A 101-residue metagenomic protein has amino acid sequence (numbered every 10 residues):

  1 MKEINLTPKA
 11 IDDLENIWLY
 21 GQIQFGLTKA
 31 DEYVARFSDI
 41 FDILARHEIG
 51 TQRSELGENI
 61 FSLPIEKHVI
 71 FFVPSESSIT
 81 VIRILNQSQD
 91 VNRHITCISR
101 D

Functional and structural regions predicted by a protein language model:
M1-E3, I98: Extreme N-terminus of proteins, especially the signal/transit-peptide cleavage junction and the first residues
E3-N59: Basic, Lys/Arg-enriched alpha-helical interface segments
H47-I79: Basic/aromatic recognition patch in beta-strand/loop cores that engages polyanionic ligands
V69, V73-D101: Enriched for short, Lys/Arg-rich terminal
